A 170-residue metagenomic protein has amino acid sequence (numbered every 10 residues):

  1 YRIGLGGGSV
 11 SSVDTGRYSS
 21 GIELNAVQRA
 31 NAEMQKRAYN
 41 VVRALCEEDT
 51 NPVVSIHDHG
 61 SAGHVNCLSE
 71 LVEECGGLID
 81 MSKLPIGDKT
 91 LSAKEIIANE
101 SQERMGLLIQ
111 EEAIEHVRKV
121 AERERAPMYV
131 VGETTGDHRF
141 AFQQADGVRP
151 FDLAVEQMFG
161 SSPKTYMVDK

Functional and structural regions predicted by a protein language model:
Y1-V41, L45, D49, V53 (+1 more regions): Intein/HINT protein-splicing elements and their conserved insertion hotspots or analogous self-processing inserts
A26, I56, M105: Conserved short-loop catalytic and cofactor-binding motifs
E33-Q102: Active-site-proximal betaalpha loop/short-helix elements that scaffold phosphoryl/nucleotidyl transfer chemistry
G106-Q110: Short hydrophobic/aromatic beta-strand micro-patches that form the beta-sheet surface supporting nucleotide- or nucleic
